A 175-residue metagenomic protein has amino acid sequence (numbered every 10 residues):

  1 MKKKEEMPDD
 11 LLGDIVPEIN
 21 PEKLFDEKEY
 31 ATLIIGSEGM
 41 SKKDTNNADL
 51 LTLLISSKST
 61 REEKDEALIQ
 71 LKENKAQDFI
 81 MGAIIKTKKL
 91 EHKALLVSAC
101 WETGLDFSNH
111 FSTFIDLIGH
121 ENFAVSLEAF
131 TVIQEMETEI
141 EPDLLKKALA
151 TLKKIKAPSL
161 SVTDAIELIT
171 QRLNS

Functional and structural regions predicted by a protein language model:
M1-T32: Long, contiguous interaction/recruitment modules in multidomain scaffold/adaptor proteins
K2-G13, S41-I55, E73-K86, D106-G119 (+1 more regions): Amphipathic alpha-helical scaffolding segments comprising HEAT/armadillo-like alpha-solenoid repeats
N20-K42, T52, R61-E73, A94-L105 (+3 more regions): Structural detector for internal amphipathic alpha-helices that build alpha-solenoid repeat scaffolds
S57-T60, K88-K89, E121-N122, A157-L160: Short inter-helical turns and helix N-cap capping residues of alpha-solenoid HEAT/ARM repeat scaffolds
I80-E102: Short hydrophobic interaction/assembly module
N122-S126, I140-L144, I155-S159: Alpha-helix boundary/capping detector
K146-K154, P158-L168: Preference for long, well-ordered alpha-helical segments
